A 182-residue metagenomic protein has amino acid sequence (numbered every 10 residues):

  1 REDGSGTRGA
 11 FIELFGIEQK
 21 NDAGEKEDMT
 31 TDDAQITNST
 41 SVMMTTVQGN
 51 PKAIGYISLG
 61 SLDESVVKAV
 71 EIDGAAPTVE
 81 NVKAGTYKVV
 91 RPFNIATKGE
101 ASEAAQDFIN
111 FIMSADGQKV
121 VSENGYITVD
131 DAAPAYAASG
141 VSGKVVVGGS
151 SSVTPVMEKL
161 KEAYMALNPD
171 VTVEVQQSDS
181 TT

Functional and structural regions predicted by a protein language model:
R1-T182: Exported/periplasmic ABC-transporter solute-binding proteins
